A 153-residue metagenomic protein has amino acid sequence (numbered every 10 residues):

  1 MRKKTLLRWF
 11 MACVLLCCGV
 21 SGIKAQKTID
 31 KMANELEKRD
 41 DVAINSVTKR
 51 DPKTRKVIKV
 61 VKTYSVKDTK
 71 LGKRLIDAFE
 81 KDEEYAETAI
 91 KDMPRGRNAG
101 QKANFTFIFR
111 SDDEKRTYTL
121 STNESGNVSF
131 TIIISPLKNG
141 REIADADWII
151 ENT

Functional and structural regions predicted by a protein language model:
M1-K31: Bacterial Sec-dependent N-terminal signal peptides
C17-V20, P94, N98, E124: Intrinsically disordered, low-complexity segments enriched in small/polar residues
G22-K67: N-terminal export/targeting and maturation segments
M32-E37, L75-F79, A146: Generic hydrophobic, helix-prone segments enriched in Leu/Val/Ile
D51-T54, T117-N123, N127-F130: An acidic-aromatic
V60-T119: Mature extracytoplasmic domains of secretory-pathway proteins
G126-T153: C-terminal partner/receptor-binding element of secreted or periplasmic proteins
